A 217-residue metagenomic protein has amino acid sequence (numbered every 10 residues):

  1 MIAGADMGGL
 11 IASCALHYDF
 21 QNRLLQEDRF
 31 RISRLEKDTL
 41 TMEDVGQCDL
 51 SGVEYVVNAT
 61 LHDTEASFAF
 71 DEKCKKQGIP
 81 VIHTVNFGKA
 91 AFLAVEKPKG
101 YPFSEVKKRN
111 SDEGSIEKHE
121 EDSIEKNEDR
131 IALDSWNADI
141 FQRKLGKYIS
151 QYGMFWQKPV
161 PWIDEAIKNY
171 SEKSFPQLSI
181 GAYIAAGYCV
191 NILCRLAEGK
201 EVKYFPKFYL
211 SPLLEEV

Functional and structural regions predicted by a protein language model:
M1-L16: Glycine-rich adenosine-cofactor-binding loop
S13-Y18, E72, R195: Short, well-ordered alpha-helices that flank and scaffold nucleotide-derived cofactor binding pockets
H17-R29: Conserved S-adenosyl-L-methionine
K37-L40, V53-I184, P212-L214: E1/E1-like adenylate-forming module used to activate ubiquitin-like modifiers and sulfur-carrier proteins
D44-S51: Short amphipathic alpha-helix with an adjacent loop that forms part of the alpha/beta core around
G100, A185-V202: Oxidoreductase and adenylate-handling cofactor-binding alpha/beta cores
R195-V217: Phosphate-binding loop/pocket of nucleotide- and phosphate-handling active sites
